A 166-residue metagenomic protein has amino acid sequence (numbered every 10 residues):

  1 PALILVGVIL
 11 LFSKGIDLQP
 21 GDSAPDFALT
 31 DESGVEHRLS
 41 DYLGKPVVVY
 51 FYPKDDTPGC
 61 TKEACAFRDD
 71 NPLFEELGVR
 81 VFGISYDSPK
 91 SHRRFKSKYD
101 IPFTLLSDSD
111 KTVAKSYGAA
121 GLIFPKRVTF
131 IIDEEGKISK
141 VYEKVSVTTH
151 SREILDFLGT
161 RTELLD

Functional and structural regions predicted by a protein language model:
P1-T30, D166: N-terminal targeting signals for export/organelle localization
S23, P46, F124-K126: Short, small/polar residue-rich loop motifs at catalytic or cofactor-binding pockets
A28-V47: A short beta-strand-turn-helix
V48-V49, V81: Hydrophobic beta-strand anchors of alpha/beta hydrolase catalytic cores
F51-D69, L73: Conserved redox-active cysteine motifs that mediate thiol-disulfide chemistry, especially di-cysteine Cys-X(1-2)-Cys
F82, R93-V128: Short, internal strand/loop/helix patches that form the active-site neighborhood or redox-interaction surface
P125-D166: Thiol-/selenol-based redox modules, centered on thioredoxin-like and closely related oxidoreductase domains
